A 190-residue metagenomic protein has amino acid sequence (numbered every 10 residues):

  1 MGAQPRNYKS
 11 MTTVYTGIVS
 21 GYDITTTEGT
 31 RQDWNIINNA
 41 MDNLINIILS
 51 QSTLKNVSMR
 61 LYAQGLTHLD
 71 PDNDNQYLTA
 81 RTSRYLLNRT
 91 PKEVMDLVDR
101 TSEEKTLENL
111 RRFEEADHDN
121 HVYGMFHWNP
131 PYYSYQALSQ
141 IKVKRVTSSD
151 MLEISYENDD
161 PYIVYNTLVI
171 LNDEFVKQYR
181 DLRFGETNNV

Functional and structural regions predicted by a protein language model:
M1-V190: Hydrophobic and amphipathic membrane-targeting/association helices
